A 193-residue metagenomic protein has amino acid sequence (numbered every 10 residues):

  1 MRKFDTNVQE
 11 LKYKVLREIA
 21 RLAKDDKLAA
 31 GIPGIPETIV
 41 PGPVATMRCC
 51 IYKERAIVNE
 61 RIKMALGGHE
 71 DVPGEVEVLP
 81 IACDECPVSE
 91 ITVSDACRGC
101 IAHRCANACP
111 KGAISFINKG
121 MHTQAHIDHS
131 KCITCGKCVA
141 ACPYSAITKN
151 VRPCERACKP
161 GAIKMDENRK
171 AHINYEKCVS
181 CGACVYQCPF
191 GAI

Functional and structural regions predicted by a protein language model:
M1-A157, G161-K164: Ferredoxin-type iron-sulfur electron-transfer modules and their immediate structural context
Q124-A125, C135-G136, N168-A183, G191-I193: Terminal amphipathic helices with adjacent charged low-complexity linkers/tails
A140, K159-P160, I173, A183-Q187: Catalytic alpha/beta active-site cores
S145, P189-G191: Hydrophobic alpha-helical membrane-insertion segments
